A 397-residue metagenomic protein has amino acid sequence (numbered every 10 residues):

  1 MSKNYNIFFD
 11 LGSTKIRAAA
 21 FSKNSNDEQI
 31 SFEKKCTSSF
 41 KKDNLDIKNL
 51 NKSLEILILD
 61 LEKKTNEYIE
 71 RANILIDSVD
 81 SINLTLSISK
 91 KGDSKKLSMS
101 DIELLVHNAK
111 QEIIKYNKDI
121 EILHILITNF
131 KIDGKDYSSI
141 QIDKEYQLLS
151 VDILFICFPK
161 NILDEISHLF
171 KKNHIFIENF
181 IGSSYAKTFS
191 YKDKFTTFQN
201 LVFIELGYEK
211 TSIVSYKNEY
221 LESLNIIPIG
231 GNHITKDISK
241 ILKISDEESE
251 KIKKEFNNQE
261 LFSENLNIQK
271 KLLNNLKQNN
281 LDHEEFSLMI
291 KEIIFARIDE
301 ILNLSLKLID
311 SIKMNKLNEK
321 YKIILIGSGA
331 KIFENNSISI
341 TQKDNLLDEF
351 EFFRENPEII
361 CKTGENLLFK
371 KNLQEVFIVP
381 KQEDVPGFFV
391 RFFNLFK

Functional and structural regions predicted by a protein language model:
M1-K15, A19-R71, I76-L201, E222 (+7 more regions): Nucleotide/phosphate-binding catalytic cleft detector across ATP-hydrolyzing and phosphate-transferring enzymes
D10, D193, E205, F333-I338: Extended, folded domain segments that form the structural surfaces/walls around functional sites
Q29-I30, S223-N225, T235, S249 (+3 more regions): Extended hydrophobic-aromatic, low-complexity segments
I76-D80, Y208, G327-K331: Core structural elements
K194-L261: Acidic, glycine-rich loop-and-beta core segments that form the ion-binding/anion-interacting portion of active sites
E260, L317-I340: Glycine-rich phosphate-binding loops at beta-strand->alpha-helix junctions
I298-K313: A short, acidic, amphipathic alpha-helical segment used as a generic capping/interface helix at domain edges
S339-N366: Conserved phosphate-binding/catalytic loops in two-lobed NTP-binding clefts
